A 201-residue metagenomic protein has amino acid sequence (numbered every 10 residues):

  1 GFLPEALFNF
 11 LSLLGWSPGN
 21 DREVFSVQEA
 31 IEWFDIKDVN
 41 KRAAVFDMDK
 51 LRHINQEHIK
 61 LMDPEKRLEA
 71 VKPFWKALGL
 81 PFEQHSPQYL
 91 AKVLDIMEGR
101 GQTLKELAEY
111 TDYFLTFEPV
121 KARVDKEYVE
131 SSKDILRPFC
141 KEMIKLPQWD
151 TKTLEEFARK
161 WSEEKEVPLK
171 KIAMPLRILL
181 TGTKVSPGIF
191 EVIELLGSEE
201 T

Functional and structural regions predicted by a protein language model:
G1-L61, K66, K72-K76, M174-L180 (+1 more regions): Alpha-helical recognition segments enriched in aromatics with Gly/Pro capping that present substrate-recognition
A6, K50, R67, Y89 (+4 more regions): Residue-level detector of well-ordered alpha-helical segments, enriched for hydrophobic/aromatic packing positions
L11, N55, L94-G101, T111 (+4 more regions): Short alpha-helical scaffolding segments that buttress acidic/His motifs in well-ordered protein cores
G19, Q56-K60, F82, Q102 (+5 more regions): Amphipathic alpha-helical interaction elements
G19-R22, A43, F82-S86, D150 (+2 more regions): Short, surface-exposed helix-loop/turn micro-motifs enriched in polar/charged residues
P64-K165: Small-residue-rich helix-loop
K152-T201: Charged substrate- and nucleic-acid-binding regions of tRNA-handling and nucleotidyl-transfer enzymes, centered on
